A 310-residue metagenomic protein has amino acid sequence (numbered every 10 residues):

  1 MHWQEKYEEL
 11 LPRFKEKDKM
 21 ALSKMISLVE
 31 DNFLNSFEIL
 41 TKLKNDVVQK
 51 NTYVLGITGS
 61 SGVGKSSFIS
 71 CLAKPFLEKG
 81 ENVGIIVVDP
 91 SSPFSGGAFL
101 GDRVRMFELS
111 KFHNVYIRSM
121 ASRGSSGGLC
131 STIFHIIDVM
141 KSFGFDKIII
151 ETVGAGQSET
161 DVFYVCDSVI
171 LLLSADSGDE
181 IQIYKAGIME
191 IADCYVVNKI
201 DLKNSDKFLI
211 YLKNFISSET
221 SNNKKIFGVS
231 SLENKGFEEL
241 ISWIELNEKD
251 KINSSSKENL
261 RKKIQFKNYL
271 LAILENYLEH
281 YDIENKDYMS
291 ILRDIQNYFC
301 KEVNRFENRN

Functional and structural regions predicted by a protein language model:
E5-L55, S60-V63, L72-S158, V165-S168 (+1 more regions): Nucleotide-state-sensitive switch-loop elements of NTP-binding domains
L22, G228, E239-N310: Long, well-ordered amphipathic alpha-helical subdomains in the mid-to-C-terminal portions of large enzyme subunits
S66: Walker A/P-loop
F99, I136, D161, V165 (+4 more regions): Alpha-helical scaffold elements adjacent to nucleotide-binding pockets in ATP/GTP-utilizing enzyme cores
S119-M120, L171-S174, V196-K199, G228-V229: Conserved beta-strand segments of the P-loop GTPase G domain that flank and frequently precede/overlap
S158-D176, A186-V196: Inter-motif core of Ras-like GTPase G domains
C194, I200-D250: Canonical P-loop GTPase G-domain recognition
